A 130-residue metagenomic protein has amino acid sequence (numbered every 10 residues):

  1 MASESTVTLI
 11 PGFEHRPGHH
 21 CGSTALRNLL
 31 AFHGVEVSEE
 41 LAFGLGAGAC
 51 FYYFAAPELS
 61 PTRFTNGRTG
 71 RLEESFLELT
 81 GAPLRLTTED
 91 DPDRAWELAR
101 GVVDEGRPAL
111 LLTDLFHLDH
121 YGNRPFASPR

Functional and structural regions predicted by a protein language model:
A2-L98: Cysteine-nucleophile protease catalytic domains, especially the papain-like/related folds used in DUB/UBL proteases
L79-R124: Long, hydrophobic/aromatic-enriched structural stretches that serve as scaffold segments
